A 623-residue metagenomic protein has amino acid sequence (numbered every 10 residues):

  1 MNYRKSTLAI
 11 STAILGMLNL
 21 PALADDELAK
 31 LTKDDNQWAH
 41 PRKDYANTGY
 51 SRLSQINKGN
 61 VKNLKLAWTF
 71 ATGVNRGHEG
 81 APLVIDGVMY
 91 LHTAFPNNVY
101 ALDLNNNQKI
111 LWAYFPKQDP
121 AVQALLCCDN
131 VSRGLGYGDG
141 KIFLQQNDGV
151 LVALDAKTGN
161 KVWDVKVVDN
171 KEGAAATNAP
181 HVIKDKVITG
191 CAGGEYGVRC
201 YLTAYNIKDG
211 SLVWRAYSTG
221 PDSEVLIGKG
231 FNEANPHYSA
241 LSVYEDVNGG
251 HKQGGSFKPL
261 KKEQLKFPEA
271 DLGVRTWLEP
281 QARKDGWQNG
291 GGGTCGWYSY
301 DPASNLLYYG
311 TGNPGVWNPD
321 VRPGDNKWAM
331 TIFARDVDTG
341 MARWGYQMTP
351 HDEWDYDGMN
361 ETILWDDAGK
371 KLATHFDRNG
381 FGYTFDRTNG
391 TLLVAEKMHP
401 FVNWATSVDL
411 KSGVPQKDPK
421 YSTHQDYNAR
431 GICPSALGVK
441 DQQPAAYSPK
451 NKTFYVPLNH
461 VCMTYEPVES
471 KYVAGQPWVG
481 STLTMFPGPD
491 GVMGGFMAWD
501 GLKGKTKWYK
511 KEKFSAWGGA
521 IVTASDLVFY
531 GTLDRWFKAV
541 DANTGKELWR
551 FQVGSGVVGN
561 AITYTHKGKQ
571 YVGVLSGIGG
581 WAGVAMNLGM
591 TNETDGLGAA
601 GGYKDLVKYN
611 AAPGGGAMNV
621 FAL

Functional and structural regions predicted by a protein language model:
D25-T72, K109-A124, N160-D169, S211-G220 (+9 more regions): Aromatic (tryptophan-biased) beta-strands that constitute blades/sheets of beta-rich domains
W38-R42, G77-N98, A124-V150, A174-R199 (+9 more regions): Repeat-blade elements of multi-bladed beta-propeller folds
G73-A81, F95, V99-D139, D169 (+2 more regions): Blade-loop segments of beta-propeller domains
L104-N107, D155-T158, I207-D209, V337-T339 (+3 more regions): Short loop/turn segments that connect beta-strands within beta-propeller blades
H351-E353, G358-E361, H399-N403, K511-G519 (+1 more regions): Conserved blade-ending motifs and adjacent loop-strand segments that build the rim/top face of beta-propeller domains
N459, G488-K546: Loop/turn-rich, solvent-exposed surfaces of beta-rich toroidal or solenoidal domains
I562-L623: Blade-level signature of beta-propeller repeat domains, shared across WD40, Kelch, NHL, RCC1 and BNR/Asp-box propellers
